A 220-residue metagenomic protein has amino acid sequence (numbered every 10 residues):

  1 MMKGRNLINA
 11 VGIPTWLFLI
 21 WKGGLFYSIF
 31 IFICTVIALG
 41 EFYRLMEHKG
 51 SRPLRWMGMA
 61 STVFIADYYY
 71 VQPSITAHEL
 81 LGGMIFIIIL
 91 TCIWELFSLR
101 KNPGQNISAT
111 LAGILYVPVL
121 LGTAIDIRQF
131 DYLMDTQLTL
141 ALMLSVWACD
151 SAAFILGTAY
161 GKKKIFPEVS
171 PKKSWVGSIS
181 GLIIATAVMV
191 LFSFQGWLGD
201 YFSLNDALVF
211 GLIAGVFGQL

Functional and structural regions predicted by a protein language model:
M2-A214: Membrane-embedded alpha-helical bundles of polytopic integral membrane proteins
V216-L220: Functionally important transmembrane alpha-helices
